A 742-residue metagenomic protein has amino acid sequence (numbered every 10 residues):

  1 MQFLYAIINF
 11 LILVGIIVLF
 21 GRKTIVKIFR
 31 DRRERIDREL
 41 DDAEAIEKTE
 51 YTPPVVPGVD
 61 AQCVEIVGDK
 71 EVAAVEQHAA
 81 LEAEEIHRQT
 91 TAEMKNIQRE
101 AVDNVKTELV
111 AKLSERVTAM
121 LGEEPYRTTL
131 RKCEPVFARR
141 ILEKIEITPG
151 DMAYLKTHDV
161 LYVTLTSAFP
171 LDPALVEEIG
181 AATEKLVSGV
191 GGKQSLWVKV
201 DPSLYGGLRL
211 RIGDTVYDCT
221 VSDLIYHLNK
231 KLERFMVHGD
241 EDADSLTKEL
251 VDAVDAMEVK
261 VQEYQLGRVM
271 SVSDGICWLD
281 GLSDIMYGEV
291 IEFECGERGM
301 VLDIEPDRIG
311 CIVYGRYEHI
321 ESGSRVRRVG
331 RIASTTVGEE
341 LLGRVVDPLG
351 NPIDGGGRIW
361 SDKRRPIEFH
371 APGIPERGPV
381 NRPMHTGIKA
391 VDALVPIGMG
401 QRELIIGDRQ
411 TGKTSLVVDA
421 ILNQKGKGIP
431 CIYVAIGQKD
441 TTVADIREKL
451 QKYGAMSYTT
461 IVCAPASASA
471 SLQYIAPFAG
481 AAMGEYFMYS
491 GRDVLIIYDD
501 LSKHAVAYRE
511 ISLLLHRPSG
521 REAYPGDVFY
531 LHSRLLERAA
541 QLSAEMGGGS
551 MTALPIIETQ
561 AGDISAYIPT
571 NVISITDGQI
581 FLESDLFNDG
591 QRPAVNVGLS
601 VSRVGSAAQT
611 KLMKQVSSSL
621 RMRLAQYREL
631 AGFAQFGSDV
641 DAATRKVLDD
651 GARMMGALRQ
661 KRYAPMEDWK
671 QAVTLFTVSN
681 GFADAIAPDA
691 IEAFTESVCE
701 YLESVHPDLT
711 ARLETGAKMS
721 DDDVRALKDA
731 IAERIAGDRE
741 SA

Functional and structural regions predicted by a protein language model:
M1-R32: Hydrophobic single transmembrane helices highlighted by the model
C63, A74-D242, I285: Elongated, mostly alpha-helical coiled-coil "stalk/stator" tethers of large membrane protein machines
E241-Q262, R268-M384: Acidic-enriched and Gly/Ser
H319, Y486, K503, L513-A742: Conserved catalytic/coupling modules of large nucleotide/cofactor-utilizing molecular machines
S324-V326, E340, I353-Q401, S415-A420 (+2 more regions): P-loop NTPase nucleotide-binding/switch module
G387-K439, A481-G484: P-loop NTPase nucleotide-binding module
I429, K439-M483, L513-P525: Nucleotide-state-sensitive switch-loop elements of NTP-binding domains
Q473-Y508: Phosphate-binding/switch loop-helix module in NTP-utilizing enzymes
